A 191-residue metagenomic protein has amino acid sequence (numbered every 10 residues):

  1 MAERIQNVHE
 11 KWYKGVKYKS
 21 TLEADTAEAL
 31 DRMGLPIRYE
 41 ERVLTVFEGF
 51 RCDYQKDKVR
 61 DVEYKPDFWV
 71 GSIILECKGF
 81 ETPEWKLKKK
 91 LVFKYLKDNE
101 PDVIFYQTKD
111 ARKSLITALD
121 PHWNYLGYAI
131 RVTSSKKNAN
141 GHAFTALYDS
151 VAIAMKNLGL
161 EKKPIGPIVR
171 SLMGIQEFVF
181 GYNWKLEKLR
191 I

Functional and structural regions predicted by a protein language model:
M1-R131, K136-K137, A146-I175, V179-I191: Electrostatic, structured charged patches in enzyme active sites and in nucleic-acid/phosphate-binding
